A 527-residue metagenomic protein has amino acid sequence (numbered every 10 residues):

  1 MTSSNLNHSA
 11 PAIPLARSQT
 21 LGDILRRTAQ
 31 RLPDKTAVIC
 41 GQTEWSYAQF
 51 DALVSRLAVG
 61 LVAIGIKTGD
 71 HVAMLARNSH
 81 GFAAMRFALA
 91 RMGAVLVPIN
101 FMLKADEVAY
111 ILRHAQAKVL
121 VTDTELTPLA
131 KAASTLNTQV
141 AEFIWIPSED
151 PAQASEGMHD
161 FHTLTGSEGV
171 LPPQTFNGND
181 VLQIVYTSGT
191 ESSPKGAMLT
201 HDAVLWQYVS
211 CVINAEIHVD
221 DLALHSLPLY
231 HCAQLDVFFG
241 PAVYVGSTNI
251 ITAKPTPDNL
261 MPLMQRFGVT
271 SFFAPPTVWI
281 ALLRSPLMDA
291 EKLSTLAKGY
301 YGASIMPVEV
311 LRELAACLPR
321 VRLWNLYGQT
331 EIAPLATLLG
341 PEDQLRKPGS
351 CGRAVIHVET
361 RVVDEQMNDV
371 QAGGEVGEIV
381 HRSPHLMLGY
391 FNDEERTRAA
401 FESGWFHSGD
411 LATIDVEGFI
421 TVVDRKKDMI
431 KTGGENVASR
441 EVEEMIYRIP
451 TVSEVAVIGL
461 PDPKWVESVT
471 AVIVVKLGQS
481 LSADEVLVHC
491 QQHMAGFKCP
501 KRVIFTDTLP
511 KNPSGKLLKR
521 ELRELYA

Functional and structural regions predicted by a protein language model:
A10-Q19, D150-V181: Flexible, low-complexity linker/hinge segments
I13-S18, G22, R26, D34-S79 (+3 more regions): Conserved AMP-binding/adenylate-forming core of the ANL superfamily
S18, P33-D34, S167-Y186, S193 (+1 more regions): Conserved pre-ATP/AMP-binding loop-to-beta segment of ANL
S46-A48, L182-W206: Conserved AMP-binding A3 loop
V59, A63-I64, F87, R91-T163 (+1 more regions): Structural core segment of the AMP-binding/adenylate-forming
L103, L120-T122, M264, F272 (+8 more regions): AMP-binding/adenylate-forming catalytic core of the ANL superfamily
L205-L222, C232-S271, S285: Conserved AMP-binding/adenylation subdomain of ANL enzymes
V269-A274, L283-R346, E359: Gly/Ser/Thr-rich phosphate-binding loop
